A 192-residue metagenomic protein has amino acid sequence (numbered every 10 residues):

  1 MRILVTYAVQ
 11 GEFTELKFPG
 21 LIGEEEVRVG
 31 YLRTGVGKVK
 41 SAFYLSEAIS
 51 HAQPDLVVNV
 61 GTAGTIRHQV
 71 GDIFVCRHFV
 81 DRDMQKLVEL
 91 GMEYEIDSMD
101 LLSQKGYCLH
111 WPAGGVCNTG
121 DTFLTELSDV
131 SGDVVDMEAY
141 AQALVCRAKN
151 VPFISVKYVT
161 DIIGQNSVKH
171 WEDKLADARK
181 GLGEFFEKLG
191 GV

Functional and structural regions predicted by a protein language model:
M1-L4, V29: Extreme N-terminal starter segment of soluble prokaryotic enzymes
I3-T6, V58: Conserved beta-strand elements of the Class I
T6-A8, L32: Short hydrophobic segments within beta-strands
V9-Q10, A139: Helix N-cap/beta->alpha junction signal
G11-L16: Short N-terminal binding/cap micro-motifs at the start of the first secondary-structure element
P19-V192: Glycine-rich phosphate- or other oxyanion-binding loops that anchor nucleotides, phosphorylated ligands
